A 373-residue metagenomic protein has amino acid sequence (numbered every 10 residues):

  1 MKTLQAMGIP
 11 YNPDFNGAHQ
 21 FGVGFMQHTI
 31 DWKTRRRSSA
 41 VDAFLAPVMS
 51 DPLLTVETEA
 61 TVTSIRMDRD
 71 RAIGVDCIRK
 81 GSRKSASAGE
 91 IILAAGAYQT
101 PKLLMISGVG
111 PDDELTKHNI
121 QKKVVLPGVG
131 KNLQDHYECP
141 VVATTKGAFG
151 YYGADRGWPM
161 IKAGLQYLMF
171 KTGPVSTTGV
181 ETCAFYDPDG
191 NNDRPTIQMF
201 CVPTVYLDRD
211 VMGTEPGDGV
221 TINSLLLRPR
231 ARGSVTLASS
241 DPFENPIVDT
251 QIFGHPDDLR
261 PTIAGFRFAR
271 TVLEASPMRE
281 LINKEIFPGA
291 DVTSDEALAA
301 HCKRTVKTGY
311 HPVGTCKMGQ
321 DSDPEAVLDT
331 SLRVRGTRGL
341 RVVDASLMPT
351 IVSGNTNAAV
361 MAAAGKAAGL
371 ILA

Functional and structural regions predicted by a protein language model:
M1-A72, D76-I78, P140-G164: Conserved redox-cofactor binding core of oxidoreductases
M1-H28, K146, G164-A359, A367-A373: FAD-dependent oxidoreductase catalytic-site/capping-region signature
D51, S87-G89, T337: Active-site acidic short loop of glycosyltransferases
T58-A60, V124-L126, Q320: Short loop/edge segments at beta-strand edges and connector loops that shape dinucleotide/nucleotide cofactor-binding
T63-S64, Y98-T100, P324, P349: Glycine-rich nucleotide phosphate-binding loop and flanking beta-alpha elements of Rossmann-like dinucleotide-binding
I65-R66, G74-G164, G173-P174, L227 (+1 more regions): Glycine-rich loop(s) and the adjacent beta-strand/alpha-helix scaffold that form part
